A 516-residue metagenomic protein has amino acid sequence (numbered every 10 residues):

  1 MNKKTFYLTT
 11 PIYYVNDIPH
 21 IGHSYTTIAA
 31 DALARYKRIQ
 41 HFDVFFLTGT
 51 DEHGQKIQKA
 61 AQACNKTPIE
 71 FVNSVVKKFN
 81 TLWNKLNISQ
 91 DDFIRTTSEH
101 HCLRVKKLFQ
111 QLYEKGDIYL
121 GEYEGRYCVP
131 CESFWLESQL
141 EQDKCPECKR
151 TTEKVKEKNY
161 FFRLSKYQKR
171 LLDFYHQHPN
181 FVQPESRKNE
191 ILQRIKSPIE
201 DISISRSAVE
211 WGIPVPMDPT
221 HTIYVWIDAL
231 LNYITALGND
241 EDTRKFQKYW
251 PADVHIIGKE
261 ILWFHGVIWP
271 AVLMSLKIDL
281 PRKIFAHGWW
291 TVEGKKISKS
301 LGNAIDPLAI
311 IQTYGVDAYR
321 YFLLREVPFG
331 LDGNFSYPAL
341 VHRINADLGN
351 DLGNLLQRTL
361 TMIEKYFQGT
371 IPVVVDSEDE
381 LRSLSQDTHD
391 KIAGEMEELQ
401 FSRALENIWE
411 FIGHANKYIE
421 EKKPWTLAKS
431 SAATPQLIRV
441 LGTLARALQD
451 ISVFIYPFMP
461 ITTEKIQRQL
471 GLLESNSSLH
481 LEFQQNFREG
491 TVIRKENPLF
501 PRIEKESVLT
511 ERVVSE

Functional and structural regions predicted by a protein language model:
M1-T48, H100-R104, V155-K365, E406-I408: Structured secondary-structure scaffolds
M1-T5, F45, G49, G121-R126 (+5 more regions): Basic, alpha-helical terminal appendages of large translation-related enzymes
N2, Q142-D143, Q177-P179, D218 (+5 more regions): Short, glycine- and charge-enriched coil/turn segments that flank and shape catalytic ligand pockets
N2-N180: N-terminal, positively charged nucleic-acid-binding surface of large information/translation enzymes
A32, E70-T81, D351-R358, D387 (+2 more regions): A non-catalytic, amphipathic alpha-helix used as a structural packing/dimerization or gating element in enzyme scaffolds
P68, P184-R187, L348, V374-L381 (+3 more regions): Residue-level recognition of alpha-helical structural elements
L262, L323-E326, G330, A339 (+4 more regions): Active-site-proximal binding-pocket segments
I344, L348-D351, L355, S377 (+4 more regions): Amphipathic alpha-helix face/heptad-repeat signature
